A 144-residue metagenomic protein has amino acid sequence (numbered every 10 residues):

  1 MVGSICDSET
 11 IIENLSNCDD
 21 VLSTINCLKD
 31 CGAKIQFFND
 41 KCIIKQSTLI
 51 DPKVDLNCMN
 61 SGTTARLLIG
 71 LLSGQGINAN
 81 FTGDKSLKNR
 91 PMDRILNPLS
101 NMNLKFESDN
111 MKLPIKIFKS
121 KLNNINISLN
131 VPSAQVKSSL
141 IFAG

Functional and structural regions predicted by a protein language model:
M1-G144: Structural preference for solvent-exposed beta-strand-turn elements and adjacent flexible terminal/loop segments within
